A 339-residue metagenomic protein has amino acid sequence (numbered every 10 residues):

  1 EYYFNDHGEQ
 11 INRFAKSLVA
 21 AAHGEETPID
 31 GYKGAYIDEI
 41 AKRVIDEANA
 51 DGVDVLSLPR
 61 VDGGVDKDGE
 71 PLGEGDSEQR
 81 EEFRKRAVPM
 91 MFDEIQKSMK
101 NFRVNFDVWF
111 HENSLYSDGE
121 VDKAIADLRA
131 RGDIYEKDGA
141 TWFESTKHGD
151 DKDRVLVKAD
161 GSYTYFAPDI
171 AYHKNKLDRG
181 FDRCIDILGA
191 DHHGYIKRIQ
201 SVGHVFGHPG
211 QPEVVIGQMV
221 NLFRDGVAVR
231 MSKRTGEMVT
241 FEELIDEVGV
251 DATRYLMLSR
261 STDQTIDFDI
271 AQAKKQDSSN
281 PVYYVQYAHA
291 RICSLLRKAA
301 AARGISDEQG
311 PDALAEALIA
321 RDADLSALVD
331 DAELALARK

Functional and structural regions predicted by a protein language model:
E1-K339: Non-catalytic interaction-recognition regions
